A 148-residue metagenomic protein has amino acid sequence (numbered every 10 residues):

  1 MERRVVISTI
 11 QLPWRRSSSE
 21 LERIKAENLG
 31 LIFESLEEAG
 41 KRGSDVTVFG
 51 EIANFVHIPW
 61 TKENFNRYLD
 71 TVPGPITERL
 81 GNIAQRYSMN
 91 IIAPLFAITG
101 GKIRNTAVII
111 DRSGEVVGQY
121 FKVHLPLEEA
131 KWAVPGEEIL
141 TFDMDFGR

Functional and structural regions predicted by a protein language model:
E2-T9: Extreme N-terminal starter segment of soluble prokaryotic enzymes
I7, L36-N64, A84, I91-I92: Active-site beta-strand/loop signature of hydrolases that rely on acidic residues for catalysis
Q11-P13, G50, F121: Residue-level recognition of beta-strand->loop/alpha-helix junctions
P13-A26: Acidic/histidine-rich helix-loop elements that form or flank divalent-metal/phosphate-binding sites at the catalytic
S17-E20, H57-Y68, A107-I109: Surface-exposed, active-site-proximal loop segments in enzymatic domains
K25-S35: Short catalytic helix/loop segments, enriched in acidic residues and glycine and frequently bearing histidine
P73-I98: A short, hydrophobic beta-strand-centered structural micro-motif
I98-R148: Active-site catalytic loop in hydrolytic enzyme cores
